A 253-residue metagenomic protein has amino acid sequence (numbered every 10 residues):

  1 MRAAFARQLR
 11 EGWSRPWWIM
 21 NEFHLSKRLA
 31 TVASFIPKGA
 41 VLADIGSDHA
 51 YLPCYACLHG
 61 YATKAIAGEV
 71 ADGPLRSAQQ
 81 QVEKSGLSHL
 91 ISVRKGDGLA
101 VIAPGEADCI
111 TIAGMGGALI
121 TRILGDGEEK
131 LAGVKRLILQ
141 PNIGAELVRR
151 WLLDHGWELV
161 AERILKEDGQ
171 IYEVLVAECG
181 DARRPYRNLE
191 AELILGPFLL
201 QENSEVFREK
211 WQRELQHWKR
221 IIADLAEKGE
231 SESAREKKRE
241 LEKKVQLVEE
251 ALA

Functional and structural regions predicted by a protein language model:
I19-G39, C54: S-adenosyl-L-methionine
G39-D48: Conserved class I S-adenosyl-L-methionine
H49-A62: Conserved SAM-binding loop of SAM-dependent methyltransferases across substrates and taxa, primarily the Class I
K64-E69: Conserved SAM-binding motif I beta-strand of class I
D72, R76-G105: S-adenosyl-L-methionine
D126-V176: C-terminal substrate-binding/active-site "lid" region of AdoMet-derived donor-dependent transferases
E158-Q216: Substrate-binding/catalytic lobe of Class I Rossmann-like enzymes that use SAM or dcSAM, i.e., the mid-to-C-terminal
E190-A253: An accessory alpha-helical subdomain
